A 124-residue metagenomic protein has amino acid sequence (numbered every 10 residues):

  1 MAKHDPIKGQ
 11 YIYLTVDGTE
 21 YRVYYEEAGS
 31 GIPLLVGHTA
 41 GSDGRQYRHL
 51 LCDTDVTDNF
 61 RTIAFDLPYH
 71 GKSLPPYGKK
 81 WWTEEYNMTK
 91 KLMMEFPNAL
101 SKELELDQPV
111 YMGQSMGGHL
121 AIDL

Functional and structural regions predicted by a protein language model:
A2-R22: N-terminal cap/lid segment of alpha/beta-hydrolase-fold proteins
D5, V16-G18, E27-A28, D55 (+1 more regions): Generic structural signal for beta-strand residues in well-ordered domains
G18, A64-M112: Active-site loop/oxyanion-hole signature of alpha/beta-hydrolase fold enzymes
Y21-P75: Conserved HGGG/HGGXW glycine-rich cap/lid loop of the alpha/beta-hydrolase fold
H49, D123-L124: Active-site signature of alpha/beta-hydrolase-fold catalytic machinery across serine- and Asp/Cys-nucleophile hydrolases
P97, A121-D123: Aromatic/hydrophobic pocket-lining residues that form π-stacking "cages" and hydrophobic walls in ligand
G113, G117, A121: Gly/Ala-rich beta-loop-alpha elbow adjacent to hydrolase catalytic centers
